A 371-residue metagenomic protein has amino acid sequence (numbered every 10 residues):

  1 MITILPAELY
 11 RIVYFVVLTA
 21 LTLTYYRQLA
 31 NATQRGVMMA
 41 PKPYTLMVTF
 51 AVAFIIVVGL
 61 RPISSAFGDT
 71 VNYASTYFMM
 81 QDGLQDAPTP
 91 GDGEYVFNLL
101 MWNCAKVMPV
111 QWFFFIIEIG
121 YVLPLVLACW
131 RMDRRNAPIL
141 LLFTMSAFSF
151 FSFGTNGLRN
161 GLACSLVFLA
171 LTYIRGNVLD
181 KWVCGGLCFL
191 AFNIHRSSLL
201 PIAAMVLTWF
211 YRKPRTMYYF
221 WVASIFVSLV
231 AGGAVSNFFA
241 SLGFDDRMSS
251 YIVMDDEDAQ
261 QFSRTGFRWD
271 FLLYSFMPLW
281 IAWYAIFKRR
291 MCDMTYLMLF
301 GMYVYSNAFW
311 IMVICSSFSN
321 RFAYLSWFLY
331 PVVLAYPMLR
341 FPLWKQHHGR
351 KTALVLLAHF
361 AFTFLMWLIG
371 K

Functional and structural regions predicted by a protein language model:
A66, V71-S75, A204-N320, L368: Alpha-helical transmembrane segments and terminal signal-anchor/GPI-anchor hydrophobic tails, characterized by long
V71-D82, D86-P109: Short hydrophobic/aromatic helix or loop-helix immediately within or flanking a transmembrane segment in polytopic
I116-D133: Transmembrane-helix motifs of polytopic, lipid-linked glycan transferases
C129-A147: Transmembrane-helix signature of polytopic, membrane-embedded enzymes that assemble or transfer cell-envelope glycans
G154-G161: Short acidic/glycine- and proline-prone juxtamembrane loop motifs at membrane-interface regions of multi-pass membrane
V167-W182: Membrane-interface transmembrane helices that cradle and orient dolichyl/undecaprenyl
G185, S197-T208: Transmembrane-embedded, aromatic-rich helix segments that form part of the hydrophobic channel/pocket engaging
V222, P342-L365: Signature aromatic-anchored transmembrane alpha helix within multi-pass, membrane-resident enzymes that catalyze glycan
